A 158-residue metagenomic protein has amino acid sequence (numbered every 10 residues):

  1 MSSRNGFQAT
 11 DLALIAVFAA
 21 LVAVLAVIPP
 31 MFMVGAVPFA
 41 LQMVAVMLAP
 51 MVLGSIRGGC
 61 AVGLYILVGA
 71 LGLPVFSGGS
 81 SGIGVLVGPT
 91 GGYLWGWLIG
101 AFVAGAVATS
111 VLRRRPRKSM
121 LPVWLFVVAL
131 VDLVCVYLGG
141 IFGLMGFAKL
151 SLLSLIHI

Functional and structural regions predicted by a protein language model:
M1-G59: Hydrophobic transmembrane alpha-helices
S2, I15-V17, V24, I83-Y137: Short helix-perturbing small/polar motifs within transmembrane alpha-helices
D11, S55-C60, P89, R117-V123 (+1 more regions): Membrane-helix interface segments
L21, L25-P29, A49, V68 (+7 more regions): Alpha-helical membrane-inserting segments
A26-P38, I66-G100: Interfacial aromatic-anchored transmembrane helix boundaries in multi-pass membrane proteins
F32-A45, L67-V75, A108-L121: Hydrophobic alpha-helical transmembrane segments
C60-V68, V128-A129: Central hydrophobic cores of alpha-helical transmembrane segments in multi-pass integral membrane proteins
I156-I158: Conserved small/polar residues in nucleotide/adenosyl-binding loops
